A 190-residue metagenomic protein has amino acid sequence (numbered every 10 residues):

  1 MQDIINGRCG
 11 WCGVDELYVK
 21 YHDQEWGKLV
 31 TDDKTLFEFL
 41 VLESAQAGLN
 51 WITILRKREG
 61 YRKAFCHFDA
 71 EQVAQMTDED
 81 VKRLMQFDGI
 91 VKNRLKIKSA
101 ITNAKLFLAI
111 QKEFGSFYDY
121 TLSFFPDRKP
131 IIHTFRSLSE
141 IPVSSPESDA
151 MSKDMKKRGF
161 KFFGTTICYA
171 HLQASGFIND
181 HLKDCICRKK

Functional and structural regions predicted by a protein language model:
M1-K190: HhH-family (HhH-GPD) DNA N-glycosylase catalytic core used in base-excision repair
